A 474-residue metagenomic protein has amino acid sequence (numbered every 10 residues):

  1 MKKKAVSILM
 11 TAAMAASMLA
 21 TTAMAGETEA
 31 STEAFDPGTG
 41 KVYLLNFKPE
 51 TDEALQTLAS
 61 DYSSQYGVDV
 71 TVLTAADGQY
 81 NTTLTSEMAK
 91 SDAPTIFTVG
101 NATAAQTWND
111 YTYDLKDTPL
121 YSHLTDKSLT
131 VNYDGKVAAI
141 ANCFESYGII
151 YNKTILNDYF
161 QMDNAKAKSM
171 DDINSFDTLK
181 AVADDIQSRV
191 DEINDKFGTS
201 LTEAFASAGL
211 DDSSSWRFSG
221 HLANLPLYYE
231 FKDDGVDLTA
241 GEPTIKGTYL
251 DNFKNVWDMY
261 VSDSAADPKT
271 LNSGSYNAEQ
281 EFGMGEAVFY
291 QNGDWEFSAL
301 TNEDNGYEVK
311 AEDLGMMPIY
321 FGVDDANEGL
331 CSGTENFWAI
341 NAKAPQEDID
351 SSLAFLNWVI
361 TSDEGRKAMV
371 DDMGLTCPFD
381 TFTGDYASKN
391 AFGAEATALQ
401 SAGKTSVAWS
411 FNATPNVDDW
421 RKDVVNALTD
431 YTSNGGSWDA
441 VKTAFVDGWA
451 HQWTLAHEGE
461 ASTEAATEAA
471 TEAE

Functional and structural regions predicted by a protein language model:
S7, A20-A104, L120, E347 (+2 more regions): Conserved N-terminal structural module of periplasmic/extracytoplasmic solute-binding proteins
E29-A34, V99-N157, D195-S200, D313-Y320 (+2 more regions): Hinge/lid segment of periplasmic solute-binding proteins
D61-D126, T130-N132, K136-A139, T154-K168 (+2 more regions): Extracytoplasmic "Venus flytrap"/periplasmic binding protein-like
T74-T83, N174-T178, T270-M284: Short helix-initiation/N-cap motifs at beta->coil->alpha
K90, N305-G374: Extracytoplasmic/periplasmic substrate-recognition and gating elements
K136-N142, Y147, D177-G241, A287: Extracytoplasmic/periplasmic solute-binding protein
A183-D184, D233-N272: Glycine-centered hinge/linker elements that transmit conformational signals in sensory and ligand-binding systems
S332, D372-L375, T381, A396-Q452: C-terminal capping/gating helix-and-loop segments adjacent to ligand/active sites or protein-protein/ligand interfaces
